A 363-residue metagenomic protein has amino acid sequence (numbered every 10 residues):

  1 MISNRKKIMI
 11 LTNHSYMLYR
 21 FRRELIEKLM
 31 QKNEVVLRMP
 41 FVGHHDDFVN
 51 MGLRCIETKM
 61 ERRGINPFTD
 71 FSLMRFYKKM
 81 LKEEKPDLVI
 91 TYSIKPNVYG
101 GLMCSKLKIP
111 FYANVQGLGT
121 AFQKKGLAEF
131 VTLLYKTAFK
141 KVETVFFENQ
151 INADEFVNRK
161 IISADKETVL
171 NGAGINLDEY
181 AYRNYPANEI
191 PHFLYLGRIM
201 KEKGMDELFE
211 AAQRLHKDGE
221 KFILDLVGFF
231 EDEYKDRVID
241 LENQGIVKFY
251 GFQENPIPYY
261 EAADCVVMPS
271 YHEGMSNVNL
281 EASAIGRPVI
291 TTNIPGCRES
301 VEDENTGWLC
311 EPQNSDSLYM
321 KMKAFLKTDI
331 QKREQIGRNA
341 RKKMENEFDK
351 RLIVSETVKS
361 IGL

Functional and structural regions predicted by a protein language model:
H45-N50, R214-K217, I223-Y250: Short, structured helix-loop element that forms part of the nucleotide-activated donor/catalytic region
I56, K136-Y182: Donor nucleotide-sugar binding/catalytic pocket of nucleotide-sugar-dependent glycosyltransferases
T91-N97, V115: Short His-centered aromatic/hydrophobic patch
N184-K203, F209-Q213: Conserved donor-binding/catalytic core segment of Leloir-type glycosyltransferases
F252, Y271: Aromatic "clamp/platform" in nucleotide-sugar-dependent glycosyltransferases that forms part of the donor/acceptor
P288-T291, V301: Short hydrophobic beta-strand element within catalytic cores of glycosyltransferases and related nucleotide-activated
D303-E304, W308-S315, A324-I330: Conserved acidic donor-binding segment of nucleotide-sugar-dependent glycosyltransferases
S317, A324, Q331-E347, I353-K359: A short, well-ordered alpha-helix in the C-terminal region of glycosyltransferases
